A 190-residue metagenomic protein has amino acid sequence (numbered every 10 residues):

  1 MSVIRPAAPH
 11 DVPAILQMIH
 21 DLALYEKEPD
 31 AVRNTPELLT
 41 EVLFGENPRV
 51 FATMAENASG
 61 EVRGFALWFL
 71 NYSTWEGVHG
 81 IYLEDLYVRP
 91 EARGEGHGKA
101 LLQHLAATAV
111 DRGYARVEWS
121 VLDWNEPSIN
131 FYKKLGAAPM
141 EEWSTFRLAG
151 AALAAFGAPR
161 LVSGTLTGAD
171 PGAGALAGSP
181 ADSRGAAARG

Functional and structural regions predicted by a protein language model:
V3-I15: A short beta-loop-alpha structural element at the N-terminal edge of CoA-dependent acyl/N-acetyltransferase catalytic
L16-E41: Conserved GNAT-fold acetyl-CoA-binding loop/helix
E41-M54, Y82: A short helix-loop-beta-strand connector motif used in the catalytic cores of GNAT acetyltransferases and, in some
M54, E61-L70, Y82: Conserved beta-strand in the GNAT
L86-R93: A short, internal acetyl-CoA/4′-phosphopantetheine-binding micro-motif in the GNAT/acyltransferase core
K99, Q103, D111, D123-E142 (+1 more regions): Conserved active-site alpha-helix within GNAT-family acetyltransferase domains
V110-S120: Conserved GNAT acetyl-CoA-binding A-motif
K134-L135, S144-G172, L176-G190: Terminal substrate-recognition subdomain of acyl/acetyltransferases
